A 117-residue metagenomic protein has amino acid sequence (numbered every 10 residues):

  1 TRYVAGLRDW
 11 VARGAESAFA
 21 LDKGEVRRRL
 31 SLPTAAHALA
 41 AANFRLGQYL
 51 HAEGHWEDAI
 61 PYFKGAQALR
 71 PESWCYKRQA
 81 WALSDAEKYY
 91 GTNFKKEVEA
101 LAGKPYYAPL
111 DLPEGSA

Functional and structural regions predicted by a protein language model:
T1-A117: Non-globular targeting/processing and membrane-anchoring segments
